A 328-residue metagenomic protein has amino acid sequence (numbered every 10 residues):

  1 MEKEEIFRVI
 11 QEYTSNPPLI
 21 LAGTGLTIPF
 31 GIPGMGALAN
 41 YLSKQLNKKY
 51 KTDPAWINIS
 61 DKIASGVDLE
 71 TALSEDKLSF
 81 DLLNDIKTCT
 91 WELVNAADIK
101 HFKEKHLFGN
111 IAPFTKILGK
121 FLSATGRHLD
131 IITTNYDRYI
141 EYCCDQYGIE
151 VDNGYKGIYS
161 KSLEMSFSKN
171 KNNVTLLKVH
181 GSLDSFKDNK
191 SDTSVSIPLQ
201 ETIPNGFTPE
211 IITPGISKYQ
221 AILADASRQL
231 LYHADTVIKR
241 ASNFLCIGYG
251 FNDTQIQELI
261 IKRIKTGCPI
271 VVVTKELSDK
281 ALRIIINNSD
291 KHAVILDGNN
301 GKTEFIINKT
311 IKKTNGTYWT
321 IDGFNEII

Functional and structural regions predicted by a protein language model:
M1-I238, N243, F251, L259-K262 (+1 more regions): Conserved catalytic-core helix/loop/strand module for nucleotide-ribose chemistry
